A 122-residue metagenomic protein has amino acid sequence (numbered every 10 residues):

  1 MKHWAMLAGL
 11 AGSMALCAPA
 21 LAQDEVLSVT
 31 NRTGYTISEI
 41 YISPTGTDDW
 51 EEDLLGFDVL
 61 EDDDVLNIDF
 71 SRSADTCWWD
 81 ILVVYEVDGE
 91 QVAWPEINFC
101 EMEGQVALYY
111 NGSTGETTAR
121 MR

Functional and structural regions predicted by a protein language model:
M1-A5: Positively charged n-region of N-terminal signal peptides that target proteins for export
L7-A15: Bacterial N-terminal signal peptides
P19-D75, L82-R122: Intrinsically disordered, low-complexity segments enriched in small/polar residues
